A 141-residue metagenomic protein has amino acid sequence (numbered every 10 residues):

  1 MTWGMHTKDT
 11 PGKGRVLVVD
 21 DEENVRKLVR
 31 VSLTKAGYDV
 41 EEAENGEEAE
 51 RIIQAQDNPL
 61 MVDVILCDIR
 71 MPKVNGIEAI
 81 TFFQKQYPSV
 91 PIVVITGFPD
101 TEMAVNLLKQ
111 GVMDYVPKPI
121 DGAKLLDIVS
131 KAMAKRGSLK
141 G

Functional and structural regions predicted by a protein language model:
M1-L17, N58, A123-L126, S130-G141: Non-catalytic signal-transmission and effector/linker regions of two-component phosphorelay proteins
K27-K35: Charged docking surfaces used in two-component/phosphorelay signaling
E44-E48, N75-E78: Acidic catalytic/metal-coordinating carboxylates
R51, I77-S89, N106: Short amphipathic alpha-helix used as the core "switch/output" element in two-component signaling
D57-L66: Active-site beta3 strand of CheY-like receiver
M71: Receiver (REC) domain active-site loop signature in two-component systems and cognate sites in sensor histidine kinases
